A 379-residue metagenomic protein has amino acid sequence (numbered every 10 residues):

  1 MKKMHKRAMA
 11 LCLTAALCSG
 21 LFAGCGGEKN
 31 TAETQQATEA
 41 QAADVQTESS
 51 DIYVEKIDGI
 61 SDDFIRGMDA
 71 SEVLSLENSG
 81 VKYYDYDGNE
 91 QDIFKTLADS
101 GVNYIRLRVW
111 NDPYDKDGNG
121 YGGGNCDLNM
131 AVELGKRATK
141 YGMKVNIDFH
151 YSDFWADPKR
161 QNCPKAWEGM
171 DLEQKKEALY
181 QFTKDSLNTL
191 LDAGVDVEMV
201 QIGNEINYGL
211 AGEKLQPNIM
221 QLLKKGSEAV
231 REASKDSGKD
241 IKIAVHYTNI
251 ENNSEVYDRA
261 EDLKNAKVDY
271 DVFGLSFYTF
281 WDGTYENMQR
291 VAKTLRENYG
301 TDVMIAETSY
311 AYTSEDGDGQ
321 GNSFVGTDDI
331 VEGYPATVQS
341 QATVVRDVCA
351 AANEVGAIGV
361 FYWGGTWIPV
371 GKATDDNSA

Functional and structural regions predicted by a protein language model:
M4-G27: Sec-dependent N-terminal signal peptides of Gram-positive bacterial secreted proteins and lipoproteins
L21-A42: Sec-dependent signal peptide cleavage junction
V45-E133, R137-T139, S152-A178, G274 (+1 more regions): N-terminal substrate-binding region of glycoside hydrolase catalytic domains
F64-A70, I105-L107, V145-F149, E198-I202 (+4 more regions): Hydrophobic faces of well-ordered beta-strands that scaffold small-molecule active sites in alpha/beta enzyme cores
A70-V73, W110-D112, H150-F154, I202-N207 (+4 more regions): Active-site beta-loop-alpha junctions enriched in small/polar residues
G80-A98, L179-T189, N253-N265, A342-V348: Short, acidic/polar
Q91-F94, E232-K242, Y257-I330, R346-A357: Glycoside hydrolase catalytic-domain groove-lining segments
G120-Y121, N125-V132, A156-L263, V268-Y270 (+2 more regions): Active-site cleft segment of glycoside hydrolase catalytic domains centered on the general acid/base Glu
